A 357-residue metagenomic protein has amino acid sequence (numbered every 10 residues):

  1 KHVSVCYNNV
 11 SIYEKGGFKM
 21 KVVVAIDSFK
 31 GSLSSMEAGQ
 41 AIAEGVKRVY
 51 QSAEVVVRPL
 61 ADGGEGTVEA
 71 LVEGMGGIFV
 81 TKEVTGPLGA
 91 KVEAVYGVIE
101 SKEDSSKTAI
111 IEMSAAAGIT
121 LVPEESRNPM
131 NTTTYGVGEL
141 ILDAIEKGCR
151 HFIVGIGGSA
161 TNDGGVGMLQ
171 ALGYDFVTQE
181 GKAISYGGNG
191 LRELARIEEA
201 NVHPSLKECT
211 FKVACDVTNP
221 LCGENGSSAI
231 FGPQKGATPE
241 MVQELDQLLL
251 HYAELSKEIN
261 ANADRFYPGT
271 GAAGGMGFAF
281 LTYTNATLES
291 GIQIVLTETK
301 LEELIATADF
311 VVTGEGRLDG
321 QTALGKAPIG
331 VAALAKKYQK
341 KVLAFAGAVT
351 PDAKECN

Functional and structural regions predicted by a protein language model:
V3-V5, V10: Short hydrophobic alpha-helical segments enriched in small aliphatic residues
Y7, G16, K21-I156, A160-N357: N-terminal loops that bind phosphate or other acidic moieties and the adjacent beta-alpha structural core
